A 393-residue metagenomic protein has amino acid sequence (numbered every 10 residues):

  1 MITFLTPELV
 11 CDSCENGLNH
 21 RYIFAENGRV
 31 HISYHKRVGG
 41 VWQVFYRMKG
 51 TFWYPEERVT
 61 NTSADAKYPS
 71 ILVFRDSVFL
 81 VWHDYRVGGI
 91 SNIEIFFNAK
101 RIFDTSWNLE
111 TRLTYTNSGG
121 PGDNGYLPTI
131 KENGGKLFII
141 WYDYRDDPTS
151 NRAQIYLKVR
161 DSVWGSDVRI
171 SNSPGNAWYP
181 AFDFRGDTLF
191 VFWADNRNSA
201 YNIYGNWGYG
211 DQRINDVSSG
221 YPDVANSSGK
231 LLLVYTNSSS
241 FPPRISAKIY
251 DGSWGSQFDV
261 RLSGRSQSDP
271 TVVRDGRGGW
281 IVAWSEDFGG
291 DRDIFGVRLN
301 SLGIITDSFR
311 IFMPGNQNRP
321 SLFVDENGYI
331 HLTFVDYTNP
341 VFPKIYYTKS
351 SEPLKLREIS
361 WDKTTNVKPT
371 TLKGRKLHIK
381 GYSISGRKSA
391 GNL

Functional and structural regions predicted by a protein language model:
I2-L354: Extracellular, repeat-based ectodomains that mediate carbohydrate processing or recognition
S351-K388: Residue-level detector of functionally pivotal "anchor" positions at catalytic/ligand-binding pockets or at interdomain
L393: Short, aromatic- and glycine-rich surface loops/edge beta-strands on solvent-exposed regions
